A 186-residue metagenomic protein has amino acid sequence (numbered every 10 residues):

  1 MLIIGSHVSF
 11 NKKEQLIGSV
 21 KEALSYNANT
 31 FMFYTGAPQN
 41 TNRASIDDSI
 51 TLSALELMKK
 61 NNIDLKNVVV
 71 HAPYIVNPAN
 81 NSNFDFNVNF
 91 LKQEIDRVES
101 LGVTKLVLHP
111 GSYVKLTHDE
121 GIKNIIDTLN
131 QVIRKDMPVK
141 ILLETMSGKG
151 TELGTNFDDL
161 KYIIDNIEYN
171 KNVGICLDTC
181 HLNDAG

Functional and structural regions predicted by a protein language model:
M1-A72, P78-Q93: N-terminal pre-domain/capping segments
I3-H7, T30-M32, L65-V69, V103-V107 (+3 more regions): Structural preference for beta-strand elements that scaffold enzyme active sites
H7-N11, G36-P38, A72-I75, G111-Y113 (+2 more regions): Active-site beta-loop-alpha junctions enriched in small/polar residues
N40-I46, H71, K149-T155, A185-G186: Short, exposed beta-strand "edge-strand" segments with a Pro/Gly-rich flavor and a Y/T-containing core
N77-G174: Active-site acidic/histidine proton-transfer and metal-coordination neighborhood in alpha/beta enzyme cores
